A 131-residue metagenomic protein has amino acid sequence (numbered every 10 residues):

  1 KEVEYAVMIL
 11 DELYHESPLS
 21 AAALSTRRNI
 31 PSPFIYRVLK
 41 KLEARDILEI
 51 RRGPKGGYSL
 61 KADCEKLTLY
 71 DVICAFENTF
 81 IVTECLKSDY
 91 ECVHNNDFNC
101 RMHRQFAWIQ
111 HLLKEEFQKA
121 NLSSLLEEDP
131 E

Functional and structural regions predicted by a protein language model:
K1-I30, S59: N-terminal helix-turn-helix DNA-binding core of bacterial DNA-binding proteins
L10, L39-K40: Short, hydrophobic-biased segments on the C-terminal half of alpha helices that form "recognition helices"
P33: Key DNA-contact positions within bacterial/archaeal DNA-binding proteins
D46: Glycine-centered, phosphate/nucleic-acid-interacting loop/turn motifs that mediate DNA/RNA or nucleotide
I50: Short beta-strand "wing" residues that participate in macromolecule-binding interfaces
P54-K61: Minor-groove-contacting beta-hairpin "wing" of winged helix-turn-helix DNA-binding domains
K61-E131: Non-DNA-binding regulatory cores of transcription-related proteins, predominantly C-terminal effector-binding
